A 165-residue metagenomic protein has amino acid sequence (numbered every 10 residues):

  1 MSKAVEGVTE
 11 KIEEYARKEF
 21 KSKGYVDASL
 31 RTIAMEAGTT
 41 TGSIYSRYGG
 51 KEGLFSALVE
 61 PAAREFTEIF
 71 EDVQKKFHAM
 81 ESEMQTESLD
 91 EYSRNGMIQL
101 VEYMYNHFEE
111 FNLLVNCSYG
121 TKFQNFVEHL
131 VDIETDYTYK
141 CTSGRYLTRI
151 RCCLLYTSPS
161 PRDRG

Functional and structural regions predicted by a protein language model:
M1-V5: N-terminal intrinsically disordered/low-complexity leader segments
K11-K18, S22, T32, E36 (+4 more regions): Alpha-helical structural segments
D27, G50-F55: Short amphipathic alpha-helical segment with a characteristic S/N-K-E followed by hydrophobic residues
G38-Y48: Short hydrophobic/aromatic patch on the recognition helix
Q74-H78, S82, I98-T121: Amphipathic alpha-helical segments used for helix-helix packing
E91, N95-N106, Y119-L147: Amphipathic alpha-helical packing segments from all-alpha helical-bundle domains
Y156-G165: Single conserved hydrophobic/aromatic residue that forms the stacking wall/gate of nucleotide- or nucleobase-binding
